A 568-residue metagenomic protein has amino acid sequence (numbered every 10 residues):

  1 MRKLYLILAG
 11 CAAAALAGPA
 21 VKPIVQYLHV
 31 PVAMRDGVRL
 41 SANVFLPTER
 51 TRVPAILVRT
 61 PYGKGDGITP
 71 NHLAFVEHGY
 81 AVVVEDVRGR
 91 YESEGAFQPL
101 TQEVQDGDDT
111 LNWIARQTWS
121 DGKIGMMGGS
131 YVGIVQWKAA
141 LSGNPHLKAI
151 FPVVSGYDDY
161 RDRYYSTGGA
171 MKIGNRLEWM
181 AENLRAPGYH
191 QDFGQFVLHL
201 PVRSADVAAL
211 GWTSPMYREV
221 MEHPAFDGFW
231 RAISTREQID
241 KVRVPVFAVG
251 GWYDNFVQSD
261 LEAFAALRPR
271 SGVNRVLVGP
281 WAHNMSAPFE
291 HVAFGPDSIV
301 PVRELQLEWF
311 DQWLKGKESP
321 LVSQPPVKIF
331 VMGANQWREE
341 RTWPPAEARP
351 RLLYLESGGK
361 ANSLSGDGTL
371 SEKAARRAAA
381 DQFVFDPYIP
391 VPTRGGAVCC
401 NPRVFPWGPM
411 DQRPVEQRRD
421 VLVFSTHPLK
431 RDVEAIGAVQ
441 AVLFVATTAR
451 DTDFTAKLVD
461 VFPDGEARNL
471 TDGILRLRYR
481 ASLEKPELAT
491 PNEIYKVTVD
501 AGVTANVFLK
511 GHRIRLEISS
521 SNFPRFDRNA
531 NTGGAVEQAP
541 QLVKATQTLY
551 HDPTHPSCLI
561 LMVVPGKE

Functional and structural regions predicted by a protein language model:
G18-R50, S425-R431, F444: N-terminal cap/lid segment of alpha/beta-hydrolase-fold proteins
V38-L40, P47-I56, S120, K241-V242: Proline/glycine-enriched tight loop/beta-turn segments at coil->beta junctions that connect or precede beta-strands
P47-R116, R163-S166, M171, A287-F294 (+8 more regions): Cap/lid segment of the alpha/beta-hydrolase catalytic domain
E77, K138-K241: Accessory cap/linker subdomain of secreted extracellular hydrolases
T118-Y131: Alpha/beta-hydrolase fold nucleophile elbow
V197-V202, L277, H291-E568: C-terminal, loop-rich substrate-recognition/catalytic regions characterized by aromatic stacking residues
V242, A248-G250: Short beta-strand/loop motif that positions the catalytic acidic residue of the alpha/beta-hydrolase fold
Q258-N274: Active-site-adjacent alpha-helix of alpha/beta-hydrolase-fold enzymes
